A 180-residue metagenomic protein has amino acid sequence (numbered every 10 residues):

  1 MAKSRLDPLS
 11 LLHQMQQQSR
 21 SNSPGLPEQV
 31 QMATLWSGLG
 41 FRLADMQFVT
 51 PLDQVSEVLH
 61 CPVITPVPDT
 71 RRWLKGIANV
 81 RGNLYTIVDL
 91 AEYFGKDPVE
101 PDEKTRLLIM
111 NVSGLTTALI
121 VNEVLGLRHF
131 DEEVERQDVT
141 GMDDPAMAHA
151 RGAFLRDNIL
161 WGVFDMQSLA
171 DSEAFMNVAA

Functional and structural regions predicted by a protein language model:
M1-A180: An acidic, low-aromatic, low-complexity terminal/linker signal
